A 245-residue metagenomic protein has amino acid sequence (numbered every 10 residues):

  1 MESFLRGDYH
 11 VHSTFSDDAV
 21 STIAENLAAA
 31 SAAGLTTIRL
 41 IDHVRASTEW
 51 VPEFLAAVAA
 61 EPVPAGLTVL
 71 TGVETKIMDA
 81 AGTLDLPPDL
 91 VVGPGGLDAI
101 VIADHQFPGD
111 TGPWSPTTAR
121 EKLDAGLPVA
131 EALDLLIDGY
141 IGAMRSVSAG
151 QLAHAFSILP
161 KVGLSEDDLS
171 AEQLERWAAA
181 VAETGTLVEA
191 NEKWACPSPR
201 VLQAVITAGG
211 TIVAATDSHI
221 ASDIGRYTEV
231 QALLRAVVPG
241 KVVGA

Functional and structural regions predicted by a protein language model:
M1-D85, A155-A179, C196, T207 (+2 more regions): An N-terminally biased module of ancient metal coordination in phosphate/nucleic-acid-related enzymes
I38-L40, I100, L152, V188: Hydrophobic residues within beta-strands of alpha/beta enzymes
V51-E183, R235-V238: Extended substrate/RNA-proximal surfaces in nucleic-acid metabolism proteins
D110-G112, S222-R226: Short, charged, surface-exposed secondary-structure boundary motifs
T184-E189, W194, A215: His/Asp/Glu-enriched short active-site or ligand-binding loop at hydrolase and phosphoryl-transfer sites
T211, R226-A245: Mid-to-C-terminal alpha-helical segments outside catalytic/metal-binding sites
